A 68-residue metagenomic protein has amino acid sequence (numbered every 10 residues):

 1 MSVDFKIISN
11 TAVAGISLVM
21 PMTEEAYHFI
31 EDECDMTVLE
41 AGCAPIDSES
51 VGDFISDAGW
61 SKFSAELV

Functional and structural regions predicted by a protein language model:
M1-S2, V68: Absolute protein N-terminus
S2-D32: N-terminal acidic leader/helix
L18-P21, L39-I46: Short, exposed beta-strand "edge-strand" segments with a Pro/Gly-rich flavor and a Y/T-containing core
I30-E33, D57-G59: Short amphipathic alpha-helices in soluble, non-transmembrane regions that often serve as interface/regulatory elements
D32-A41, E49: Acidic, low-complexity, intrinsically disordered interaction modules
C43-V68: Short, compact, well-ordered microdomains
